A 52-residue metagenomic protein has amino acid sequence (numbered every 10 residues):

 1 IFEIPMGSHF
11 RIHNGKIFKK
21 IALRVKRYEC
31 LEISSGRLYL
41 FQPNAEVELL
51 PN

Functional and structural regions predicted by a protein language model:
I1-P5: Mixed-charge, Lys/Arg-rich low-complexity intrinsically disordered regions
G7-F10, C30: A broad helix-preferring feature
F10, I17-F18, Y39: Short, isolated positions in well-ordered beta-strands
H13-N14, S34: Structural motif
G15-V25: Short beta-strand-centered aromatic/proline hotspots
K26-S35: Short, solvent-exposed secondary-structure boundary/capping segments
L38-N52: Intrinsically disordered, low-complexity, charged/polar segments
